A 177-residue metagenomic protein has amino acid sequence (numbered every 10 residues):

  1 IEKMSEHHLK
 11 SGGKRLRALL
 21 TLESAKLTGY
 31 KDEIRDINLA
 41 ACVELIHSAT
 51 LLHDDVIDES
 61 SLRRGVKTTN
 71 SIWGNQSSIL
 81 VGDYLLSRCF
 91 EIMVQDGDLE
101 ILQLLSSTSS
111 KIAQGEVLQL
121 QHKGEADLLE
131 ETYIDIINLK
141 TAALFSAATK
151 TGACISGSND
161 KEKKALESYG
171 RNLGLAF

Functional and structural regions predicted by a protein language model:
E2-F177: Mg2+-dependent prenyl diphosphate-binding active-site environment of isoprenoid biosynthetic enzymes
